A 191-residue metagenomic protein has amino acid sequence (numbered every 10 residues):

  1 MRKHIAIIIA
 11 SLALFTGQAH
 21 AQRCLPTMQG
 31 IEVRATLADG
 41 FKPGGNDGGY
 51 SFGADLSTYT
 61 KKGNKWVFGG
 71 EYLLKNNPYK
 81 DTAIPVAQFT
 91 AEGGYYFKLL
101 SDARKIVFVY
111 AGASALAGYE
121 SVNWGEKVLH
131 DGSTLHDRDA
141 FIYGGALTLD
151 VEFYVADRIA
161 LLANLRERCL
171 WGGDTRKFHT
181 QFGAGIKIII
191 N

Functional and structural regions predicted by a protein language model:
M1-M28, N191: Cleavable N-terminal export/targeting peptides
H20-K75, G183, K187-N191: Short glycine/proline- and aromatic-enriched beta-strand/turn motifs that initiate or cap beta-hairpins
A21-Q29, K61-G63, L100-V109, V155-I159: Short loop/turn motifs that connect adjacent beta-strands in outer-membrane beta-barrel proteins
T27-I31, N46-F52, A83-A91, V107 (+2 more regions): Residues that define the transmembrane beta-barrel architecture of outer-membrane proteins
D39-K42, N77-I84, D131-D137, C169-G173: Extracellular loop and loop/strand-boundary signature of outer-membrane beta-barrel proteins
D55-H130, I188-N191: Gram-negative (and chloroplast) outer-membrane scaffold detector with strong preference for beta-barrel transmembrane
L73-K75, D150-N191: Predominantly the C-terminal beta-signal and adjacent terminal strand-loop region of outer-membrane beta-barrel
W124-L165, I188: Extended low-complexity acidic/polar segments
